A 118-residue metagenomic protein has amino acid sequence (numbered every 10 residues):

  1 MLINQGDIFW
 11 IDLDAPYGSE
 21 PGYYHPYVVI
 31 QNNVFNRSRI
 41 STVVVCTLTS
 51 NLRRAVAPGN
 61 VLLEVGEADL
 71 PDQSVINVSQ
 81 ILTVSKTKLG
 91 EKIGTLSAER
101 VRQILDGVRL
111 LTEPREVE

Functional and structural regions predicted by a protein language model:
M1, G66-E118: C-terminal terminal-subdomain/extension
D14-G18: Short, charged beta-turn/beta-strand-edge "cap" motif at the junction between a beta-strand and an adjacent loop
E20-Y24, V28-E64: Compact nucleic-acid interaction/catalytic patches
